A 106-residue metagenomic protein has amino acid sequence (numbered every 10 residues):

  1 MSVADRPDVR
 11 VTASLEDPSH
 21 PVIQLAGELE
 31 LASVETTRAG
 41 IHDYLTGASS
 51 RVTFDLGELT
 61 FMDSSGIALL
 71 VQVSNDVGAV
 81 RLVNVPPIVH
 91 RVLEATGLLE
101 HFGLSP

Functional and structural regions predicted by a protein language model:
S2-A39, E58: STAS-typified acidic loop motif
V3-V9, E94-P106: Short, charged, intrinsically disordered terminal tails
E28-F102: Amphipathic alpha-helical interaction surfaces in cytosolic regulatory modules
